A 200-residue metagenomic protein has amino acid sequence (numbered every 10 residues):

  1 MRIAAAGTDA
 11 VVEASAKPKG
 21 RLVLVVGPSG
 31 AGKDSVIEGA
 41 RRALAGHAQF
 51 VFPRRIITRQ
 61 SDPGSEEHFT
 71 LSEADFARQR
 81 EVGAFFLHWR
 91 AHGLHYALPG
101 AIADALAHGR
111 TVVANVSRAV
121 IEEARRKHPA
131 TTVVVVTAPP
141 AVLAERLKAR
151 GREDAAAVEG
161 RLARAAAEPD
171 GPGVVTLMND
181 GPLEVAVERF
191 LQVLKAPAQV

Functional and structural regions predicted by a protein language model:
M1-L22: Extreme N-terminal, non-catalytic leader segments that precede Walker-type/kinase nucleotide-binding cores
V26-P28: P-loop (Walker A) phosphate-binding loop of NTP-binding proteins
A31: ATP-binding Walker
D34: Walker A/P-loop
R42-F52: Post-Walker A helix-loop "phosphate-sensing" segment adjacent to the P-loop in P-loop NTPases
P53-V112, V116-R118: ATP-dependent small-molecule kinase phosphotransfer cores that center on conserved nucleotide phosphate-binding segments
T111-S117, K127-R150: Conserved phosphate-donor/acceptor-positioning beta-strand/loop module used by diverse small-molecule
A149-V200: Small-molecule kinase domains that catalyze NTP-dependent phosphoryl transfer to phosphate-bearing small molecules
